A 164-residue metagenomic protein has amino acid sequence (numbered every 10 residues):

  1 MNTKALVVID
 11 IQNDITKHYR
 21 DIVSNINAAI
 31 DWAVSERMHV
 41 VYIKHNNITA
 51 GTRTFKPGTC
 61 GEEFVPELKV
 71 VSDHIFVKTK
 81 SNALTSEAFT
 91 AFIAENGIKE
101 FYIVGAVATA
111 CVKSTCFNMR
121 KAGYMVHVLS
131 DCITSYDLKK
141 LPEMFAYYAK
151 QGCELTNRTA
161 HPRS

Functional and structural regions predicted by a protein language model:
M1-A5, S24, A28-E36, R53-S164: Active-site-adjacent betaalpha module
V8-I9: Short hydrophobic beta-strand that contains or immediately precedes a catalytic carboxylate
Q12, H45-N47, T79-S81: Histidine- and/or cysteine-centered catalytic micro-motif in compact active-site loops
Q12-H18: Short acidic, Gly/Ser-rich segments with clustered Asp/Glu that frequently serve as metal-coordination loops in enzyme
D14, I48, S135: Active-site loop signature of alpha/beta-hydrolase-fold enzymes
K17, A50-G51: Glycine/Thr-rich phosphate-binding loops of Rossmann-like dinucleotide-binding domains
Y19-V23: Flexible, glycine- and charge-enriched loops at secondary-structure boundaries
A33-T49: Von Willebrand factor
